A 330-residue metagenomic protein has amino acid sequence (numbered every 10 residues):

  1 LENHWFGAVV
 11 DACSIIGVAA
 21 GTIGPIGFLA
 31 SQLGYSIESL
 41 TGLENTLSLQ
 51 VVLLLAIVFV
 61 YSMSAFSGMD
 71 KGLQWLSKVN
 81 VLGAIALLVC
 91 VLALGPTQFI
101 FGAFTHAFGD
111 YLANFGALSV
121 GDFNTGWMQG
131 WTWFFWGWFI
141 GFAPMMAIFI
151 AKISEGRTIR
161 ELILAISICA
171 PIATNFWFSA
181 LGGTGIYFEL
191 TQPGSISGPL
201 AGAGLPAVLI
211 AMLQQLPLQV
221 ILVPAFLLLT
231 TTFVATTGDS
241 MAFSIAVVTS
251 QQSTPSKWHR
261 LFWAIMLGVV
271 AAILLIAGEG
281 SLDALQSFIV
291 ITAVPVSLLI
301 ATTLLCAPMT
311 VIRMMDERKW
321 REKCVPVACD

Functional and structural regions predicted by a protein language model:
L1-S31, S39-A65, L94-T97, L228-G238 (+3 more regions): Helix-loop-helix module between adjacent transmembrane segments
L1-W5, L29-V52, A84-L87, I150-G156 (+2 more regions): Helix-loop-helix connectors at the membrane interface of multi-pass transporters/channels
V10-V18, G24, F66-A93, A103-D110 (+2 more regions): Membrane-interface loop-to-helix entry segments
D11-A12, T41-M69, W136-F149, P224 (+2 more regions): Transmembrane alpha-helical segments of multi-pass small-molecule transport proteins
T22-S39, Y61-L73, A93-T105, V120-N124 (+6 more regions): Transmembrane helix-loop junctions in multi-pass membrane proteins
V51-V52, D122-A143, P206-T231: Hydrophobic alpha-helical transmembrane segments
A84-G95, A173-G183, A225-S244, W263-V270 (+1 more regions): Hydrophobic alpha-helical segments of multi-pass membrane transport proteins
L162-I166, F178-P224, V247, Q251 (+1 more regions): Terminal cytosolic tails of multi-pass membrane transporters, especially the segment immediately following the final
